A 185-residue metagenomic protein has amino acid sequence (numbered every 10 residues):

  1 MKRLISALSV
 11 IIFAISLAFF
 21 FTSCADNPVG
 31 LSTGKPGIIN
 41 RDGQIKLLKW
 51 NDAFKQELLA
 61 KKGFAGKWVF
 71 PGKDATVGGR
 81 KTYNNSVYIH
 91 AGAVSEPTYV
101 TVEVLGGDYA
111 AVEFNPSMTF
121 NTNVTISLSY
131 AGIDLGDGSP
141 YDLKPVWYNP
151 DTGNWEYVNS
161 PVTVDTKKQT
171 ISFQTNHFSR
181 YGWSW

Functional and structural regions predicted by a protein language model:
M1-I11: Bacterial N-terminal signal peptides that target proteins for export
R3, A14-Q56, W185: Bacterial Sec-dependent N-terminal signal peptides
G34-P36, N40-A75, V94-D151: Proteolytic processing hotspots in large secreted/extracellular or virion-associated proteins and select intracellular
A110, W155, Q169-I171: Hydrophobic residues embedded in beta-strands of well-ordered beta-sheets
P150-V158: Tryptophan-centered short beta-strand motifs
Y157-D165: Solvent-exposed serine/threonine-rich low-complexity stretches and specific carbohydrate-binding patches
T170-W185: C-terminal beta-strand-rich structural cap/linker in extracellular carbohydrate-active enzymes
